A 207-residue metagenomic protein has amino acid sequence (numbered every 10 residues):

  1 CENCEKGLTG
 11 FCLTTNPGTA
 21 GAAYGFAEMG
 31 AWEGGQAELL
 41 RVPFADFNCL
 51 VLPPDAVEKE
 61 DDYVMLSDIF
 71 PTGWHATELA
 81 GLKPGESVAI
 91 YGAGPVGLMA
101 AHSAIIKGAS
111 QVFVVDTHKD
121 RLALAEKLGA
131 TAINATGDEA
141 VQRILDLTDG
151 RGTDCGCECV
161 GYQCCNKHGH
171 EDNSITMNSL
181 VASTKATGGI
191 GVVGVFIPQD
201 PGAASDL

Functional and structural regions predicted by a protein language model:
C1-C49: Glycine-rich phosphate/adenylate-binding loop and adjacent beta-alpha elements of nucleotide- or dinucleotide-binding
T9-C12, P17-A23, E60, K83-S87 (+2 more regions): Domain-wide signal for the mature, well-folded portions of proteins, strongly enriched in nucleus-encoded organellar
G10, D46, G94, H118 (+3 more regions): Flexible, active-site-proximal loop/turn residues at the rims of small-molecule/cofactor binding pockets and catalytic
G30, G34, V57, L66-P71 (+6 more regions): Electropositive phosphate-/nucleotide-binding environments in soluble metabolic enzymes
E38, C49-D138, Q142, C157: Mid-domain Rossmann-like dinucleotide-binding core that forms the NAD(H)/NADP(H) cofactor-binding site
A80-K83, K107, L122-L207: Glycine-rich cofactor phosphate-binding loops and adjacent beta1-alpha1 units of small-molecule cofactor enzyme domains
